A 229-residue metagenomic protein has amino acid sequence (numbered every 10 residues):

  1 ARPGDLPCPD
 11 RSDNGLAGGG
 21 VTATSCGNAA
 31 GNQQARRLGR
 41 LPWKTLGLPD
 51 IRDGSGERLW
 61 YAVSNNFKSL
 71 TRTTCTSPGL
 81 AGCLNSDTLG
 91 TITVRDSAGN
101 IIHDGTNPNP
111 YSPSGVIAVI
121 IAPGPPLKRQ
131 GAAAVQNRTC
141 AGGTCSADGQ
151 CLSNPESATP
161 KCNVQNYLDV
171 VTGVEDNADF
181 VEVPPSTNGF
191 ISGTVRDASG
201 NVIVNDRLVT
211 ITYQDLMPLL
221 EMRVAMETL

Functional and structural regions predicted by a protein language model:
A1-L229: N-terminal pilin/flagellin-like segments and related low-complexity appendage regions
